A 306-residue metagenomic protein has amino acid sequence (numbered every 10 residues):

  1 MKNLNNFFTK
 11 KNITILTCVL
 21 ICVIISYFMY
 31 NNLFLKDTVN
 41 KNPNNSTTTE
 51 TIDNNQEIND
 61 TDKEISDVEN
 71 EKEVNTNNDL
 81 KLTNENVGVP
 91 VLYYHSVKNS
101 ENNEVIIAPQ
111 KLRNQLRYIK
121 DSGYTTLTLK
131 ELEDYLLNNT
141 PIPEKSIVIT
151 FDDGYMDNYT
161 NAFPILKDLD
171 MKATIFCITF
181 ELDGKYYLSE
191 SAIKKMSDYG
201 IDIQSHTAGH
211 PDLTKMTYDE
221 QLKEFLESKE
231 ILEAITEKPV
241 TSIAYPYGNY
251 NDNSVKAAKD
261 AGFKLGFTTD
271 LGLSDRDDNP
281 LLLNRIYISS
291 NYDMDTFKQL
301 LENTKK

Functional and structural regions predicted by a protein language model:
K2-I21: N-terminal Sec-pathway targeting helices
Y27-L35, N45-T150, M156-D157, K215-K306: C-terminal active-site subregion of NodB/CE4 polysaccharide deacetylases
Y155-M156, G209: Short, glycine/acidic-enriched loop or turn micro-motifs at the edges of active sites
F163-M171, L188-S205, S274: Acidic (Asp/Glu)-rich catalytic clusters
F176, H206, G266-T268: Short beta-strand and adjacent tight-turn residues that come in two discontinuous sequence segments and form the edges
L182-Y186: Active-site glycine- and acidic-residue-rich loops that bind and position anionic ligands or nucleotide-like cofactors
Q204-M216: Substrate-binding clefts and substrate-entry loops adjacent to catalytic sites of polymer-processing enzymes acting on
